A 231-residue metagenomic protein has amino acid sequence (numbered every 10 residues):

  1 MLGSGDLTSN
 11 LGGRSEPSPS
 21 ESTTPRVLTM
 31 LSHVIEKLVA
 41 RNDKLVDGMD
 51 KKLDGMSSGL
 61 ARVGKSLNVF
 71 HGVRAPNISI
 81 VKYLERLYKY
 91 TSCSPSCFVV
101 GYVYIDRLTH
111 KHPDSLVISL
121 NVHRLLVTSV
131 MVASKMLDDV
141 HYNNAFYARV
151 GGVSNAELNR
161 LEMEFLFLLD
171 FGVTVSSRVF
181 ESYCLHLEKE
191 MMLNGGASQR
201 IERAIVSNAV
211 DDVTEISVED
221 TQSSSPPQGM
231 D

Functional and structural regions predicted by a protein language model:
M1-S96, R107-D114, R178-D231: Acidic, Ser/Thr/Pro-rich regulatory low-complexity segments at or just upstream of the first helical elements of major
P25-S32, P95, V99-Y102, H123-V127 (+1 more regions): Non-catalytic, well-ordered alpha-helical scaffold segments
V73-S79, C97-Y102, M136, E157: Helix-boundary capping/turn motifs
E85-R86, V99-R107, H123-K135: Contiguous, well-ordered alpha-helical segments that form the cores/surfaces of helical PPI scaffolds
S94-F98, A133-H141, V175: Short helix-interrupting loop/turn segments at helix-coil junctions
S115-L120, M136-G151: Short conserved catalytic/interaction loops centered on acidic-Pro-aromatic/His motifs
N121-A133, G151-E157, E164: Hydrophobic alpha-helical segments of small multi-pass membrane proteins
A145-E188, L193-N194: Channel- or pocket-lining gating/hinge segments that regulate access to a cavity or pore
